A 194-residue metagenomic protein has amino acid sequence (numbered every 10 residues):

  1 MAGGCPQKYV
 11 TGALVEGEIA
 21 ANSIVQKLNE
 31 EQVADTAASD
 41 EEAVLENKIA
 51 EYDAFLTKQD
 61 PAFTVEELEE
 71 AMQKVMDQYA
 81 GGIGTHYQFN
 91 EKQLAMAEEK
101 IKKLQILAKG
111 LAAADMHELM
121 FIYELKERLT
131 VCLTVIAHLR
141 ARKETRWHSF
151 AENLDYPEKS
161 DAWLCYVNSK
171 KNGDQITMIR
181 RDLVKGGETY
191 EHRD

Functional and structural regions predicted by a protein language model:
M1-D194: Glycine- and aromatic-enriched mobile tails/lids
